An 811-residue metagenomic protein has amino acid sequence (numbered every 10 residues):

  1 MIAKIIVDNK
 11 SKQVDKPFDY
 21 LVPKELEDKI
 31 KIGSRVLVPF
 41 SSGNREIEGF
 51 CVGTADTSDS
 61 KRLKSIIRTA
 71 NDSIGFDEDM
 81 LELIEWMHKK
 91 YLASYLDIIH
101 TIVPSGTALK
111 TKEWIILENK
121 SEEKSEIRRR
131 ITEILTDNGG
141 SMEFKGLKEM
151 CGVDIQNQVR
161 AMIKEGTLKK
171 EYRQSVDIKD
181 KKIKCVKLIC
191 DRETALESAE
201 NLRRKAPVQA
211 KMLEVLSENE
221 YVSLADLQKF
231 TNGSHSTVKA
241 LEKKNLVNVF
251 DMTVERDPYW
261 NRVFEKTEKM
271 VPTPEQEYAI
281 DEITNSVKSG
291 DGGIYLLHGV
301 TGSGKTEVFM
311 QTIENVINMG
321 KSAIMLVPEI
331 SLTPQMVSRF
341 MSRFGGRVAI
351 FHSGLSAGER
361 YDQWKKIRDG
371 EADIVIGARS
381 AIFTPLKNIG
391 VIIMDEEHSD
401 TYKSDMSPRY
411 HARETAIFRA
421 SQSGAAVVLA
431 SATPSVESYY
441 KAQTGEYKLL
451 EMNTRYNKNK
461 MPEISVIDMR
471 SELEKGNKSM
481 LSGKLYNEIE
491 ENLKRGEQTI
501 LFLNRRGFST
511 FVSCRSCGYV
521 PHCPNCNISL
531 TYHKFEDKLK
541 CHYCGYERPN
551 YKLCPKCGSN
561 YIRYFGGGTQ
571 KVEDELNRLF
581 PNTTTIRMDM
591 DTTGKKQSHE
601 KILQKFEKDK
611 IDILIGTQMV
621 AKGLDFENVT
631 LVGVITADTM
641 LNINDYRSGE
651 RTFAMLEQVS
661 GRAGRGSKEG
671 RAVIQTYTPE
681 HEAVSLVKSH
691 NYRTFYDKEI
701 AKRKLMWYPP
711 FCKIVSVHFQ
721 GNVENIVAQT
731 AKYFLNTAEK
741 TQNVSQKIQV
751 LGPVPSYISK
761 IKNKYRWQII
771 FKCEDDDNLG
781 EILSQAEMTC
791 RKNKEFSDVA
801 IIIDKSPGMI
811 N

Functional and structural regions predicted by a protein language model:
M1-S431, Q443-N459, G780-S784, T789-N811: Accessory, non-ATPase domains that flank or precede helicase/AAA+ motor cores in DNA-metabolism machines
K266-T273, E277-Y278, D291-A728, Y757-S759 (+2 more regions): Inter-lobe coupling/hinge segments of SF2-like helicase ATPases
F344, F580, K740-S745, N793-F796: Short helix-capping segments at alpha-helix termini
L501, N736, K794: Conserved beta/loop motifs at nucleotide-recognition and modification sites
I586, Q742-S756, S797-S806: Short beta-strand elements
N725-E739: Extracytoplasmic/periplasmic
K747-D776, L783-S784: C-terminal structured "cap/appendage" subdomains that terminate the fold
